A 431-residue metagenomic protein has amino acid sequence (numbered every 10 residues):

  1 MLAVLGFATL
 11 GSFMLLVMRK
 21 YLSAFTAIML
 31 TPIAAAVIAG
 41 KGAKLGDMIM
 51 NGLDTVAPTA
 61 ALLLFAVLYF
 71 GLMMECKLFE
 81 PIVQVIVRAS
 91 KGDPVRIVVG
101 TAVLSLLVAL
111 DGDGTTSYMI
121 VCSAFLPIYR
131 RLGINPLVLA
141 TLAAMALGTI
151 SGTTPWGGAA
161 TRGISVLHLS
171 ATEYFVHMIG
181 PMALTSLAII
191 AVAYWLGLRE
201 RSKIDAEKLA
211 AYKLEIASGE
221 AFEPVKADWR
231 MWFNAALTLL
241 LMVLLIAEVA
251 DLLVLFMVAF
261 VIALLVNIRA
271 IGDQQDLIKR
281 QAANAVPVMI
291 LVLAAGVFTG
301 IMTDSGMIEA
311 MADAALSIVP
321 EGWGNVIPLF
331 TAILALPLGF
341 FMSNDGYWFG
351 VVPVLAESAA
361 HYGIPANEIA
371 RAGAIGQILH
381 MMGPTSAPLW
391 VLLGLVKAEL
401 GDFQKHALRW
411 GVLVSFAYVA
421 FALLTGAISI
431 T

Functional and structural regions predicted by a protein language model:
M1-G6, A57-F65, T115-Y118, G180-A183 (+3 more regions): Structural signature of hydrophobic alpha-helical transmembrane segments
L2-V4, S12-K44, A66-K77, L198 (+2 more regions): Structural signal for alpha-helical transmembrane segments and their membrane-water exit/capping regions in multi-pass
A3-A8, T26-M29, A60, V95-A102 (+10 more regions): Hydrophobic alpha-helical transmembrane segments
G6-T9, T31, I38, V176 (+3 more regions): Long, contiguous bundles of hydrophobic transmembrane helices that form the permeation core of multi-pass
F13-Y21, F70, L104-D113, A144-S151 (+4 more regions): Transmembrane alpha-helix interface/packing and boundary motifs in multi-pass membrane proteins, characterized by
G42-R130, I271-S358: Membrane-embedded alpha-helical segments and adjacent helix-loop junctions characteristic of multi-pass solute
P94-L107, L132-G152, Y174-H177, A183 (+2 more regions): Alpha-helical transmembrane segments of multi-pass membrane proteins
P127-L214, A221-V225, P365-A366, I375 (+2 more regions): Membrane-core helix-loop-helix motifs of multi-pass transport proteins
